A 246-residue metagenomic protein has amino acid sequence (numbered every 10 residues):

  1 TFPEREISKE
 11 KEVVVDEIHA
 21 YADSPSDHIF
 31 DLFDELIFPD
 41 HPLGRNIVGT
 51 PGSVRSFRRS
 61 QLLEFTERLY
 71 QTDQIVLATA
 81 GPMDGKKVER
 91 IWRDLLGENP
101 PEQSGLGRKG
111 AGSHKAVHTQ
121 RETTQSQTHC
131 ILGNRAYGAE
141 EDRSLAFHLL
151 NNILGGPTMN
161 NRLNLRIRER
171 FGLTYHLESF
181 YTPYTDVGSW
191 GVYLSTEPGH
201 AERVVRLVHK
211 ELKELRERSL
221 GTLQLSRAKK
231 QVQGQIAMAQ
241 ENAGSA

Functional and structural regions predicted by a protein language model:
T1-Q103, Y137, G155-P157, E169-A246: Charge-rich, well-structured scaffold segments of protease-associated domains
Q103-N161: His/Glu-based metal-binding/catalytic segments typifying zinc-dependent metallopeptidases
N164: Phosphate-proximal small/polar/acidic motifs at interfaces that engage nucleotide phosphates, polyphosphates
